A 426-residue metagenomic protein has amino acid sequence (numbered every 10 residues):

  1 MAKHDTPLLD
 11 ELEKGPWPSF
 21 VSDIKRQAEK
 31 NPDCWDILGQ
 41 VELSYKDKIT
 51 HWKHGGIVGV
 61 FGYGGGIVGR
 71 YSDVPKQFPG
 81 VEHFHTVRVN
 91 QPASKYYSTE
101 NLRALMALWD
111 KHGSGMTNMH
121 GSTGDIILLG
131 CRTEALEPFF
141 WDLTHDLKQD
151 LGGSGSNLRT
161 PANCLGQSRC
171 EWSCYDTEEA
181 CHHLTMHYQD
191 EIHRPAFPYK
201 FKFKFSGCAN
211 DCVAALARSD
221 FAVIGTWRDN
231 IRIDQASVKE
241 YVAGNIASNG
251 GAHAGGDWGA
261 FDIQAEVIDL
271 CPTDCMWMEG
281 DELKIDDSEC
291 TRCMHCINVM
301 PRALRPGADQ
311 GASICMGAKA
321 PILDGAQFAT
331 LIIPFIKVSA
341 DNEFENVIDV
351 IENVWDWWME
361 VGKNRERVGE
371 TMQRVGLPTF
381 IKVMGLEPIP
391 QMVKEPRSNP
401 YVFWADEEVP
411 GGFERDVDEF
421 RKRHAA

Functional and structural regions predicted by a protein language model:
M1-D73: Charge-rich, low-complexity segments
A2, D10, D23, Q27 (+8 more regions): Small-residue-enriched alpha-helical segments and adjacent helix-cap loops that form tight helix-helix packing
D110, S114, T144-K148, Q189 (+6 more regions): Generic secondary-structure signature for well-ordered alpha-helical cores
S114-G121, G153-G155, R194-K200, M278-E279 (+2 more regions): Flexible, glycine/charged-enriched surface loops at secondary-structure junctions
P161-C164, F201-N210, V368-I381, Y401: A glycine-rich phosphate-binding loop feature that marks nucleotide/adenosyl-phosphate handling sites
D220, I263-I285, E289-C315: Iron-sulfur cluster-binding cysteine motifs and their immediate structural context in ferredoxin-like electron-transfer
K319-G362: A hydrophobic, small-residue-rich beta->alpha segment in the mid-to-C-terminal subdomain of diverse proteins
T379-A426: C-terminal, charged low-complexity interaction regions
